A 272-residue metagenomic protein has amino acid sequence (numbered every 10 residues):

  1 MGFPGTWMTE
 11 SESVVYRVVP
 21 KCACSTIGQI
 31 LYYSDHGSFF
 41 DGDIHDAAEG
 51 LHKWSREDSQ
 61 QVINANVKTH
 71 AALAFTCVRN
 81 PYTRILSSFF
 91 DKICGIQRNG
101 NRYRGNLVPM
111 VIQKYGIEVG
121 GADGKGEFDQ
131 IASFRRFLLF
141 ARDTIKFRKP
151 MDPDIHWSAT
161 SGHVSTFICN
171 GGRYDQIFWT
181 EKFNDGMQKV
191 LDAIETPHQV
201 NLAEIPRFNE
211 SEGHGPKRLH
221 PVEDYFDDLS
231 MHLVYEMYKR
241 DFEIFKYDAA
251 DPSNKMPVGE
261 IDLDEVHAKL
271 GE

Functional and structural regions predicted by a protein language model:
M1-E272: Membrane-interface amphipathic segments in extracytoplasmic regions
